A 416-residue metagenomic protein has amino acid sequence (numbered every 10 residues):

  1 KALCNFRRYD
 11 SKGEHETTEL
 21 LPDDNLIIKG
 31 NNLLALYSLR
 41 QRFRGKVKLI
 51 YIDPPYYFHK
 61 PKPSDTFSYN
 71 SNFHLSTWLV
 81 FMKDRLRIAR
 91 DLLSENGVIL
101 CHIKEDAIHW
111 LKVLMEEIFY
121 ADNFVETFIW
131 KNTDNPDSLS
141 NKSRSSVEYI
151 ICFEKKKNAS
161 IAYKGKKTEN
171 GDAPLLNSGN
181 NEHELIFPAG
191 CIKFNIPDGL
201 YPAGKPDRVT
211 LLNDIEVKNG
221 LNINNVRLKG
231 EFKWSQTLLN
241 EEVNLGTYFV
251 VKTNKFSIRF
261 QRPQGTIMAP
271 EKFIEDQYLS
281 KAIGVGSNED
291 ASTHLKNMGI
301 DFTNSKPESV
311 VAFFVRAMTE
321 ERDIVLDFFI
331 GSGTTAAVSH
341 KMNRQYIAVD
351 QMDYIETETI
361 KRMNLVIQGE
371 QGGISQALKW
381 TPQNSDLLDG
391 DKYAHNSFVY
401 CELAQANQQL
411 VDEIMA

Functional and structural regions predicted by a protein language model:
K1-I324, E356: Class I S-adenosyl-L-methionine
T17-S38, N364-A406: S-adenosyl-L-methionine
L34, Y56, I330, D353 (+1 more regions): Short, glycine/acidic-enriched loop or turn micro-motifs at the edges of active sites
S71, L75-L79, I108, E308-N384: Conserved S-adenosyl-L-methionine
M82-K83, L111, E116-E117, F128-P136 (+4 more regions): Contiguous mid-protein beta-loop-alpha structural module that forms a pocket-lining wall or clamp of enzyme active
E116-A121, W130, K155-A159, K341 (+5 more regions): Short, well-ordered loop/turn and helix-capping segments at boundaries between secondary-structure elements and domains
K131-L139, Q345-M352, D412: Short beta-alpha connecting loops at secondary-structure transitions that line or flank enzyme active sites
Q409-A416: Charged, amphipathic alpha-helical linkers/stalks
